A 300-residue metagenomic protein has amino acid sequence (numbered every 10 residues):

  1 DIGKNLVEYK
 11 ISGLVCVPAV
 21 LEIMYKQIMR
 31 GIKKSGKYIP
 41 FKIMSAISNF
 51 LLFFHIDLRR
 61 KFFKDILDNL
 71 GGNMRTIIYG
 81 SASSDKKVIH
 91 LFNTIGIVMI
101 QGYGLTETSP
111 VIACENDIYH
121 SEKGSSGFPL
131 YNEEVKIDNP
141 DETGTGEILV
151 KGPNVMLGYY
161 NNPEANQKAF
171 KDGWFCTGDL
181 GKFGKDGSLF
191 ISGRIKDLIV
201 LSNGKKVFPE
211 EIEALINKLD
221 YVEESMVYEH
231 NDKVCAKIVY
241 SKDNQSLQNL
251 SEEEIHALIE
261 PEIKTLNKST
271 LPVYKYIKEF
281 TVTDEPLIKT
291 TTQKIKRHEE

Functional and structural regions predicted by a protein language model:
D1-Y9, V15, V207-I212: ATP-dependent adenylate-forming carboxylate-activation enzymes
G3, F63-I66, Q167, E213: Short hydrophobic/charged patches on amphipathic alpha-helices used for structural packing and interfaces
S12-V15, Y25-S121, E223: Gly/Ser/Thr-rich phosphate-binding loop
L14, S81, V135, D179 (+5 more regions): Residue-level signal for inorganic ion chemistry
P129, K136-D138, E142-L201, K206: Conserved ATP-binding/catalytic segment of the ANL
D138, L180, K218-K242, K268: C-terminal boundary motif of the adenylate-forming
V155, A169-F170, S188-N217, N244-E254 (+1 more regions): Adenylate-forming
E224-D232, K264-E300: Conserved C-terminal "lid"/linker of ANL adenylate-forming enzymes
